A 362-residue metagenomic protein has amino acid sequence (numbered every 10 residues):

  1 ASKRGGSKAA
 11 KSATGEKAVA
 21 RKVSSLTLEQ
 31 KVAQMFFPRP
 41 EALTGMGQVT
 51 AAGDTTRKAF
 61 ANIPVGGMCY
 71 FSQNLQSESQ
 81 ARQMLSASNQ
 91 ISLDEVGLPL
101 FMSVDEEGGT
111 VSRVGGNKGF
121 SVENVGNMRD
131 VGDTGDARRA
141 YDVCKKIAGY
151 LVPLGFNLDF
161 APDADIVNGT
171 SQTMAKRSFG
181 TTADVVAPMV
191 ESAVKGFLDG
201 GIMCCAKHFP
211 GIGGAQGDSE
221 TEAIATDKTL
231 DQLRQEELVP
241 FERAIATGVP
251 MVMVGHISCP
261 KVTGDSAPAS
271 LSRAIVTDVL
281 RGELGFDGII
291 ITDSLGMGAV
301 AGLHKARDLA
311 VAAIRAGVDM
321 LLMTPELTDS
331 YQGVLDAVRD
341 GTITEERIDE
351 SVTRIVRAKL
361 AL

Functional and structural regions predicted by a protein language model:
A1-A61, G282-E283, G302-L362: Preference for extracellular/luminal or secreted protein segments
Q30, R39, S72, N89-S92 (+10 more regions): Sec/Tat-exported extracytoplasmic proteins
E41-L43, G47-V49, K58-P188, H208 (+4 more regions): Enzymes and membrane/adaptor proteins characterized by extended Gly/Ser/Thr/Asp/Glu-rich, aromatic-dotted
G47-A52, D231-I245, L271-V276, V300-H304: A general structural motif
M189-P210, T229-V249: Phosphate/pyrophosphate-binding betaalpha-module
T277-I290, S294: Catalytic PLP-binding core of fold-type I/II PLP enzymes
